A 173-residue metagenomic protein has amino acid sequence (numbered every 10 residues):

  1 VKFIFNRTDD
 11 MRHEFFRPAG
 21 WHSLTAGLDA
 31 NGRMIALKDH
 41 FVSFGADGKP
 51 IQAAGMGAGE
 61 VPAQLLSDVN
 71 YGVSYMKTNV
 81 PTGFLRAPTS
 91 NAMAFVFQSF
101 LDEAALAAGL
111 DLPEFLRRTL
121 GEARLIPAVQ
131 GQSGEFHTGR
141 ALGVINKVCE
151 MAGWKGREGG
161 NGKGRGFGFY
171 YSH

Functional and structural regions predicted by a protein language model:
F3-L24, G164-H173: Structured beta-strand/loop patches that form or line metal/cofactor-binding pockets in enzymes
I4-N6, D29, L37-H40, R118 (+1 more regions): Generic beta-strand/beta-sheet core signal
D9-H13, S43-G48, A123-P127: Flexible loop/turn segments at secondary-structure boundaries
P18-F100: Glycine-rich loop/linker segments at domain edges
S23-T25, D102, W154-R157, F169-Y171: Generic recognition of flexible, low-complexity loop/linker segments
G72-Y75, E150, W154-R157: Conserved helix-loop functional segments at active or binding sites
F84-M151: N-terminal leader/propeptide and maturation segments of large enzyme subunits in energy/redox metabolism and hydrolases
G156-G164: Flexible, low-complexity linker/loop segments at domain and module junctions
